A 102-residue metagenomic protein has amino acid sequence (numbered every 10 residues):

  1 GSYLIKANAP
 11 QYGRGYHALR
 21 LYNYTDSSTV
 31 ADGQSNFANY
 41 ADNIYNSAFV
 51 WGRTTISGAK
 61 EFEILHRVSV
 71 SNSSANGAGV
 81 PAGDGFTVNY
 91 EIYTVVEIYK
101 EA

Functional and structural regions predicted by a protein language model:
S2-A102: Extracellular jelly-roll beta-sandwich "head" domains, especially the C-terminal globular C1q domain
